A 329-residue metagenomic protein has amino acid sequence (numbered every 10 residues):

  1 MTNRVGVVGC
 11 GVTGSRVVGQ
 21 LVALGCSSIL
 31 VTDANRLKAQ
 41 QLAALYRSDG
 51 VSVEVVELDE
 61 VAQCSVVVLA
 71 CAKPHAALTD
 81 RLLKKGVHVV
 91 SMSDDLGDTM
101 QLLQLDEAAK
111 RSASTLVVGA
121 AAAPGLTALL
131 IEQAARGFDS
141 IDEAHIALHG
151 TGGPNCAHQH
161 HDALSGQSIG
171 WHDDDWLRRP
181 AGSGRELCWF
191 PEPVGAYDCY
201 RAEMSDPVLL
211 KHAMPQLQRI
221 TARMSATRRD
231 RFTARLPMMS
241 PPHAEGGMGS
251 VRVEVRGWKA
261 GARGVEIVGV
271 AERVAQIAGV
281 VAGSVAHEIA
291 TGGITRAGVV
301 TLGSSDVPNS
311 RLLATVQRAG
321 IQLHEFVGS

Functional and structural regions predicted by a protein language model:
C10-G11: Glycine-rich Rossmann-fold phosphate-binding loop(s) that bind the pyrophosphate of adenine dinucleotide cofactors
G14-S15: N-terminal Rossmann-fold NAD(P) dinucleotide-binding loop
S28-A43: NAD(P)-binding Rossmann-fold cofactor-contacting core
S52-Q63: Short acidic low-complexity segments
P74-M92: Rossmann-fold NAD(P) dinucleotide-binding segment
D94-T115: Rossmann-fold NAD(P)-binding glycine/threonine-rich loop
R136-R263: Active-site-lining helix/loop region of Rossmann-like oxidoreductase modules
R228-S329: C-terminal active-site/capping subdomain that shapes the small-molecule cofactor and substrate pocket of enzyme
